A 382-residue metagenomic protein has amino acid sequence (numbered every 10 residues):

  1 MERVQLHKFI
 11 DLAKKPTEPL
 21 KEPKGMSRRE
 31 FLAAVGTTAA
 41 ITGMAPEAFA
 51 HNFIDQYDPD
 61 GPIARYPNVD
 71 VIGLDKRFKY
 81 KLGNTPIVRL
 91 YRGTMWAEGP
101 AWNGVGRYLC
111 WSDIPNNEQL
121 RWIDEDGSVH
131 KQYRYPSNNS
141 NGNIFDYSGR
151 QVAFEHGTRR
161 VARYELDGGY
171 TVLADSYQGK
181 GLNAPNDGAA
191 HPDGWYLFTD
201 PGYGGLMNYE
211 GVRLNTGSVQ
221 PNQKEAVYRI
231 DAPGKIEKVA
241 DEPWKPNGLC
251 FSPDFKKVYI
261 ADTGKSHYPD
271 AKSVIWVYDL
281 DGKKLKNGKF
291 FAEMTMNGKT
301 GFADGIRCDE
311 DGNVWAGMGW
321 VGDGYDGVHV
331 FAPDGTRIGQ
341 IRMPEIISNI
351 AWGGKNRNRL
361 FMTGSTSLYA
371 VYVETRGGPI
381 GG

Functional and structural regions predicted by a protein language model:
M1-M26, T37-A40, N52: N-terminal secretory signal peptides
P23-L32, P46: Twin-arginine (Tat) signal peptide motif
F53-T85: Blade/loop signatures of beta-propeller domains
K76-R92, S128-Y135, D167-G179, A226-K245 (+2 more regions): Blade-edge beta-strand/turn elements of extracellular beta-propeller and related beta-sheet repeat scaffolds
R92-R107, P136-E155, R160, Q178-Y196 (+6 more regions): Beta-rich, blade/repeat-based domains predominating in secreted/periplasmic proteins but also intracellular
I114-P115, G157, L206-Q223, H267-S273 (+1 more regions): Short, solvent-exposed loop/turn segments at conserved positions within beta-propeller repeat blades
V161-N215: Asp-box/WD-like beta-propeller blade repeats and closely related beta-sheet repeat scaffolds
Y278-K284, V373-G378: Short loop/turn segments immediately following beta-strands, especially the blade-tip and inter-blade linker loops
